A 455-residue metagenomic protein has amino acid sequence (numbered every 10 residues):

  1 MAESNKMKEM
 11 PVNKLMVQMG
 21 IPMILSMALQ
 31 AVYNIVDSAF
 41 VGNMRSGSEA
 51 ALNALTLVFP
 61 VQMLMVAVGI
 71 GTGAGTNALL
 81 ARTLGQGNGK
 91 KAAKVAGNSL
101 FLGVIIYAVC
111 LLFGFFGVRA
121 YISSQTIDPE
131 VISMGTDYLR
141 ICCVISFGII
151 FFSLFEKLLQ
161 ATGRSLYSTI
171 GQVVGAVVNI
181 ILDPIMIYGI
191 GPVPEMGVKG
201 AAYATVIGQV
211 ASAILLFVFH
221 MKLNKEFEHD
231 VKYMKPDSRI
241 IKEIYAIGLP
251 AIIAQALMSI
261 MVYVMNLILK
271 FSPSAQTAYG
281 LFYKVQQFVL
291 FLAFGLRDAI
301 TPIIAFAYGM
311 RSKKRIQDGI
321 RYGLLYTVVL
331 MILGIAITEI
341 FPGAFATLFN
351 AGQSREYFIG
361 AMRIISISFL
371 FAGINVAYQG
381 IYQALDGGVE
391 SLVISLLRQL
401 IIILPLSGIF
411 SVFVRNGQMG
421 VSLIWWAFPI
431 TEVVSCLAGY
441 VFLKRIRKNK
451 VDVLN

Functional and structural regions predicted by a protein language model:
M1-G20, L80-F147, V193-L249, I304-S368 (+1 more regions): Short alpha-helical transmembrane segments in multi-pass integral membrane proteins
M7-G47, P60-G75, L79, V104-L111 (+5 more regions): N-terminal transmembrane alpha-helices
Q18-D37, I141, G175, G208-S212 (+4 more regions): Transmembrane helical elements of multi-pass membrane transporters/channels
M23, M27, A39, A78 (+16 more regions): Transmembrane alpha-helix boundary and packing residues in multipass membrane permease domains and related
A28, V32-N53, I122-P129, I185-M196 (+5 more regions): Helix-terminus/linker motif at the lipid-water interface of multi-pass membrane proteins
E49-P60, G135, L139, P273-F288 (+2 more regions): Small-residue hotspots at the loop-to-helix junctions and early N-terminal turns of transmembrane alpha-helices
L52-L112, I149-S168, A278-P342, A372-D386 (+1 more regions): Small-residue-rich hydrophobic transmembrane alpha-helices
G73, C142-Q160, S168-A176, A201-L216 (+4 more regions): Short runs within selected transmembrane alpha-helices of multi-pass transporters and secretion channels
